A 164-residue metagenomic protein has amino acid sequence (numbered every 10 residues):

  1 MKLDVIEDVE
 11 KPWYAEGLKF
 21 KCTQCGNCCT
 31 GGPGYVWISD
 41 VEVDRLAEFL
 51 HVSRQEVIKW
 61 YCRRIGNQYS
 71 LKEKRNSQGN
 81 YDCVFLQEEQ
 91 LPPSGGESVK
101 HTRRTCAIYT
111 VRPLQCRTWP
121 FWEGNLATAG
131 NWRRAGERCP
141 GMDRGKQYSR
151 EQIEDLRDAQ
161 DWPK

Functional and structural regions predicted by a protein language model:
M1-K164: Short loop/turn segments that flank or connect secondary-structure elements
